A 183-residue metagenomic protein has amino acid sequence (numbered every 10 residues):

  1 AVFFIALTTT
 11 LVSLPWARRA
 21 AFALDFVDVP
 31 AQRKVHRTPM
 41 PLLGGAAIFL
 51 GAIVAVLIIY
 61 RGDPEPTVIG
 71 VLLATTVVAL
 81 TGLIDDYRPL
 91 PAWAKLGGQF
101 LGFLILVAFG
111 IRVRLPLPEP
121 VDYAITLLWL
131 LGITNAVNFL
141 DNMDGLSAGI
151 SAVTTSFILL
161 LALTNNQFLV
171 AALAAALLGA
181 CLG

Functional and structural regions predicted by a protein language model:
A1-G183: "…together with the soluble PPM/PP2C metallo-phosphatase catalytic core" -> "…together with the soluble PPM/PP2C
